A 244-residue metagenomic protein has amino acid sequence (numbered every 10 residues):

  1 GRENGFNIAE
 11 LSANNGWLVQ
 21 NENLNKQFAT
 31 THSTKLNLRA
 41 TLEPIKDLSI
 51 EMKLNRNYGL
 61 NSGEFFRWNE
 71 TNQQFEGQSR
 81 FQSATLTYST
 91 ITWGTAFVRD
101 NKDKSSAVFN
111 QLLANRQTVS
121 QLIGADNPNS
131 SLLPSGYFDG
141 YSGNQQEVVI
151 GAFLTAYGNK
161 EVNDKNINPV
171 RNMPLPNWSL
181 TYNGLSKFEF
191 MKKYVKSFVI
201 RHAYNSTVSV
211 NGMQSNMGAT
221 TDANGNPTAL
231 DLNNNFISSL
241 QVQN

Functional and structural regions predicted by a protein language model:
G1-N244: Exposed, low-structure sequence patches enriched in small/polar residues
